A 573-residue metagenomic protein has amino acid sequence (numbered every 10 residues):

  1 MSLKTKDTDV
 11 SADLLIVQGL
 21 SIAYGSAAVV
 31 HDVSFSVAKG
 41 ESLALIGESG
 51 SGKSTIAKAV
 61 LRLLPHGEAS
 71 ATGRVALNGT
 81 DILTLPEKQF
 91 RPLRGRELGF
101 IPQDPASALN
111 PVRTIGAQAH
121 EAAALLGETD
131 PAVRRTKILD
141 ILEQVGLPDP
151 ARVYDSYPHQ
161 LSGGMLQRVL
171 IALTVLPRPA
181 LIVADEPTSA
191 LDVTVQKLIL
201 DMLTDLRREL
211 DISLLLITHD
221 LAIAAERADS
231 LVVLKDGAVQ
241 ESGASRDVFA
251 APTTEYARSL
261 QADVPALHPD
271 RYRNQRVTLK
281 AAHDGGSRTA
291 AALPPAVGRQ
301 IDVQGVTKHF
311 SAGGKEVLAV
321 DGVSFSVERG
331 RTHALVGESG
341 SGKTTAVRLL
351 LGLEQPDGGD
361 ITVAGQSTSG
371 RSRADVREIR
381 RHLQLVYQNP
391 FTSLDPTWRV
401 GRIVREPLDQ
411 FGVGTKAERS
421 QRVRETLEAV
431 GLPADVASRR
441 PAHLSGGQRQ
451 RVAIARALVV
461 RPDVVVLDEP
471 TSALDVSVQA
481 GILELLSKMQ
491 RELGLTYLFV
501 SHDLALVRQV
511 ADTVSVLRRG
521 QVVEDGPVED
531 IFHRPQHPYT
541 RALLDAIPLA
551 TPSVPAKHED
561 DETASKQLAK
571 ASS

Functional and structural regions predicted by a protein language model:
L61, P65, L351: Helix-to-loop junction immediately C-terminal to a conserved catalytic motif
A69-D81, G359-S367, I379: Conserved ABC transporter NBD signature motif
D81, V133-R152, E418-D435, L544-D545: Conserved ABC ATPase "signature" region
I82-G99, A117, L125, D247-P252 (+5 more regions): ABC ATPase NBD coupling module
S156-L161, M165, R440-L444, Q448: Conserved ABC ATPase signature
R178, R461: Conserved catalytic motifs of ABC-family nucleotide-binding domains
V239-G243, A251, V522-G526: ABC ATPase "signature
